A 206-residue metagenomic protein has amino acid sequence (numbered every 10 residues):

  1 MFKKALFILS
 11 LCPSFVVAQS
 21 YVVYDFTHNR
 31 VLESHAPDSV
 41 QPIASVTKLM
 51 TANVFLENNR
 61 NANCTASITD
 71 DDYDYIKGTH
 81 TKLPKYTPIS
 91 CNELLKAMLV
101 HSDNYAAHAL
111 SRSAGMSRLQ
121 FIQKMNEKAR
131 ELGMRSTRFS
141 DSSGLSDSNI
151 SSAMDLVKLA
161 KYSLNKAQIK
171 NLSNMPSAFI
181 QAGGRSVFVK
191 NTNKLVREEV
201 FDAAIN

Functional and structural regions predicted by a protein language model:
F2, K124-E127, T192: Non-catalytic cell-wall polysaccharide-engagement segments
F2-P13: Sec-dependent N-terminal signal peptides
S10-L11, T51-F55, Q181-A182, N191-T192: Intrinsically disordered, low-complexity boundary segments flanking structured domains
V16-A167: Active-site-adjacent loops and short helices of periplasmic peptidoglycan-processing enzymes
R135, D147-S151, D155-N206: Domain-terminus/edge residues, biased toward the C-terminal soluble/receptor-binding domains of extracytoplasmic
